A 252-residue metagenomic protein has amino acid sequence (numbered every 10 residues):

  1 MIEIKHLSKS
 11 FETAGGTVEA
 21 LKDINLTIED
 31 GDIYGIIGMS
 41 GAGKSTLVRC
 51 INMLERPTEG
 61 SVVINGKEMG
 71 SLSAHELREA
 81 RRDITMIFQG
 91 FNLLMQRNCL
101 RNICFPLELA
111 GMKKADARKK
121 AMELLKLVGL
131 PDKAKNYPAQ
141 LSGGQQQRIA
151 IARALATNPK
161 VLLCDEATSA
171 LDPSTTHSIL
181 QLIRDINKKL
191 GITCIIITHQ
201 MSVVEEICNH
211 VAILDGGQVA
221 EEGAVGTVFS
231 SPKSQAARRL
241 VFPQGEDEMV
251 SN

Functional and structural regions predicted by a protein language model:
I2, S8-G216, A220-E221: ABC family nucleotide-binding domain
G226-N252: C-terminal boundary and immediately downstream tail of ABC-type ATPase nucleotide-binding domains
